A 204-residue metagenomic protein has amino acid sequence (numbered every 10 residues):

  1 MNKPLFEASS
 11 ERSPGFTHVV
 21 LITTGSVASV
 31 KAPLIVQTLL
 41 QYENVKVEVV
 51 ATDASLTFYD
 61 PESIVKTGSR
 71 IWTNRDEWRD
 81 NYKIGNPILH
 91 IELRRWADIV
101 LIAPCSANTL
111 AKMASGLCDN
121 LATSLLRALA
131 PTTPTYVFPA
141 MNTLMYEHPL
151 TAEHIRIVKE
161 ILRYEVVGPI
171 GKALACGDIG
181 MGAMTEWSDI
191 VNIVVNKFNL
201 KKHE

Functional and structural regions predicted by a protein language model:
M1-V137, N142-E204: A cross-family phosphate/adenosyl-ligand binding-site feature
